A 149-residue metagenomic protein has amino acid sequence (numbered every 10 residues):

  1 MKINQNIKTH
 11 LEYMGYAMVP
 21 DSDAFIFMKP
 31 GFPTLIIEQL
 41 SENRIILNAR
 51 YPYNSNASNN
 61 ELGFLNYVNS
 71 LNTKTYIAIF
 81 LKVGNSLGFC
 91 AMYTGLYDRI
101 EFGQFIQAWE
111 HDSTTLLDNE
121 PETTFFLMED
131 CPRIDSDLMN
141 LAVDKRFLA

Functional and structural regions predicted by a protein language model:
M1-A17: Amphipathic alpha-helical segments
K2-N6, N56-F64, E101, F105-A108: Short amphipathic alpha-helical segments
M14, V19-I45, Y51: Ser/Thr-rich, low-complexity intrinsically disordered terminal regions
Q39-R44, E101-H111: Extended Gly/Ser/Thr-rich low-complexity repeat segments, especially those forming or decorating extracellular
R50-M92: Short, internal acidic amphipathic alpha-helical interface segments that mediate docking to partner proteins
K82-Q107, D118-M128: Well-ordered alpha/beta subsegment
S113-L116: Helix-rich interaction surfaces within compact, conserved domain-sized segments that mediate assembly or partner
P121-A149: Short, highly charged C-terminal tails/helix-capping segments
